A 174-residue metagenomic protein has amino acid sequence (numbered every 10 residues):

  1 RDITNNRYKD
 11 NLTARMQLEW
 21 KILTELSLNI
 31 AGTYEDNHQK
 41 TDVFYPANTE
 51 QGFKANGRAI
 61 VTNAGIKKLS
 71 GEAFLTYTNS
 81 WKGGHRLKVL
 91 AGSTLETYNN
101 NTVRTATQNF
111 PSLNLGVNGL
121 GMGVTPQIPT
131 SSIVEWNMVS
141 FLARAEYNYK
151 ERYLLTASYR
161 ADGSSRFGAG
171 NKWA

Functional and structural regions predicted by a protein language model:
R1, D42-R58, N101-P129: Surface-exposed loop/turn segments flanking beta-strands in extracellular/periplasmic regions
D2-V43, I60-S80, K88, N100 (+2 more regions): Outer-membrane beta-barrel transmembrane strands
E50, T62, A169: Short, charged/polar micro-motifs that form catalytic or ligand-binding hotspots
Y77-N79, G84-G119: Carboxylate/His-rich catalytic cores and anion/metal-binding grooves
S93, R160-S165: Conserved short loop/turn motifs at secondary-structure junctions
P126-Q127, K150, A169: Structured, solvent-exposed acidic/aromatic patches
S165-N171: Solvent-exposed loop/turn segments connecting transmembrane beta-strands in outer-membrane beta-barrel proteins
